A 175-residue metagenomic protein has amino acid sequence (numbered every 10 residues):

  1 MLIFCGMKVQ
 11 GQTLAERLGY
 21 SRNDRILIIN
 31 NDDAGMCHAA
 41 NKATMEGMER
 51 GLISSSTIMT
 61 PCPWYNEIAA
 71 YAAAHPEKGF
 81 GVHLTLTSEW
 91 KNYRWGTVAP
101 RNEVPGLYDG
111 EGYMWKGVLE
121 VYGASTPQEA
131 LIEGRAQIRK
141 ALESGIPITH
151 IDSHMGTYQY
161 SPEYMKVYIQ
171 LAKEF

Functional and structural regions predicted by a protein language model:
M1-F4: Bacterial N-terminal signal peptides
M7-I28: N-terminal pre-catalytic segment of deacetylase/amide-hydrolase enzymes
R17-G19, T44-R50, N66-G79, G96-D109 (+1 more regions): Acidic (Asp/Glu)-rich catalytic clusters
I26-I28, I53-T57, E77-H83, I148-D152: Structural preference for beta-strand elements that scaffold enzyme active sites
D32-A34, P61, H83-E89, H154-G156: Active-site beta-loop-alpha junctions enriched in small/polar residues
A39-C62: A short alpha/beta connector and helix-capping loop motif
E77-R135: Substrate-binding cleft of extracellular glycoside hydrolase catalytic domains
T126-F175: Catalytic domains of cell-wall/extracellular-matrix polysaccharide-remodeling enzymes, centered on de-N-acetylation
